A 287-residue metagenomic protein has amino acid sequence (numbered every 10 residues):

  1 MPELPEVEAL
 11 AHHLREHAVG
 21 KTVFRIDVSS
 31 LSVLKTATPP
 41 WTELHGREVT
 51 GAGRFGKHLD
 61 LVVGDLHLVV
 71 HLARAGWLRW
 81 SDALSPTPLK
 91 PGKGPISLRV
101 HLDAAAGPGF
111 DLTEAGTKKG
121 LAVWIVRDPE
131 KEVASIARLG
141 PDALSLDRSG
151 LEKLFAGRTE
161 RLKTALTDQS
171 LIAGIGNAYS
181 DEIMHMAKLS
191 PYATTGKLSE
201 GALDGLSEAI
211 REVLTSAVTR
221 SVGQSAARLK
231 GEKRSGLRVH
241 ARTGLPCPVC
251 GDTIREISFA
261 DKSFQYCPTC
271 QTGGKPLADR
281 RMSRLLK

Functional and structural regions predicted by a protein language model:
M1-K287: Structured catalytic/nucleic-acid-binding cores of DNA maintenance enzymes
